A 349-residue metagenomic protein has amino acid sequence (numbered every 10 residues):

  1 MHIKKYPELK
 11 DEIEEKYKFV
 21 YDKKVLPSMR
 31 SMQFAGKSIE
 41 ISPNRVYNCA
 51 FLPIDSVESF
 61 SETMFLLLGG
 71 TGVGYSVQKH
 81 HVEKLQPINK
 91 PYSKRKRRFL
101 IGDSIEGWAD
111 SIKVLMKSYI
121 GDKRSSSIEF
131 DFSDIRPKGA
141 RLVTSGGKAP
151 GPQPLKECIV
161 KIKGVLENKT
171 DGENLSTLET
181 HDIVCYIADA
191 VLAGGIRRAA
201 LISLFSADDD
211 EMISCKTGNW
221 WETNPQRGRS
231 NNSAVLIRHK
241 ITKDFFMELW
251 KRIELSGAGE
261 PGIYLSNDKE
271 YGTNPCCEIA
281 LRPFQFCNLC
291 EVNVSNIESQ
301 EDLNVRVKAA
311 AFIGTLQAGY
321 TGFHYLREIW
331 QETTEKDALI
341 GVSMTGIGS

Functional and structural regions predicted by a protein language model:
M1-S349: Extended catalytic cores of very large enzyme megasubunits
